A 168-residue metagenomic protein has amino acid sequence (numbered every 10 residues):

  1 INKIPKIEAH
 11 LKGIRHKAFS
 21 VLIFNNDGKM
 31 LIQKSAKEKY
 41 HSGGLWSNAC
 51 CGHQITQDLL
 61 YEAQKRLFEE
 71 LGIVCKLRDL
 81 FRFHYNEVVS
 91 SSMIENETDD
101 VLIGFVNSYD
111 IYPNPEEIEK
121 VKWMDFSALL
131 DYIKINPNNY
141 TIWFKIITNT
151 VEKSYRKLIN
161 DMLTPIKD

Functional and structural regions predicted by a protein language model:
I1-S20, N26: Acidic, metal-coordinating catalytic segment for phosphate/diphosphate chemistry, firing primarily on the Nudix
N2-K6, S35, H84: Short clusters of small/polar residues that mark proteolytic maturation junctions
I7, G43-G44, F81-H84, V89 (+1 more regions): Nudix hydrolase/Nudix homology domain
I14-F24, G52-Q57, D131-K145: Short, surface-exposed secondary-structure junctions/capping segments
A18-H53: A glycine-rich, hydrophobic loop/mini-helix early in the fold
V21, C50, D79, D100-L102: A structural signal for short, well-ordered beta-strand segments
L31-I32, A49-L80: The catalytic Nudix box helix
